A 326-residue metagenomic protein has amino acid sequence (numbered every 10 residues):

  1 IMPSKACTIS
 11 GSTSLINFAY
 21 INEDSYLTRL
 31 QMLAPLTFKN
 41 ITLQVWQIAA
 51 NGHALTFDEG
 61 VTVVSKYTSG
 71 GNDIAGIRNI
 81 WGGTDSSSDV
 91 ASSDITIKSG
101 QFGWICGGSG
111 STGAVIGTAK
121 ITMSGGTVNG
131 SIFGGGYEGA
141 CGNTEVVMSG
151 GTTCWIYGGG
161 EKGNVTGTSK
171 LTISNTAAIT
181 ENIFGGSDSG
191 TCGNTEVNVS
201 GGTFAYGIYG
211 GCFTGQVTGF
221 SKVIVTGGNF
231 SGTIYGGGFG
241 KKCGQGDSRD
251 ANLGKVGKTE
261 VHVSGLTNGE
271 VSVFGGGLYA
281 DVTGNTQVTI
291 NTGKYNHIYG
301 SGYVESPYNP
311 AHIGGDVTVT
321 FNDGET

Functional and structural regions predicted by a protein language model:
I1-G11, Y299-G300, T326: Short intrinsically disordered, low-complexity coil segments enriched in acidic
M2-T8, I16-G60, N72-D73, G82 (+1 more regions): Extracellular beta-strand-rich solenoid/capping regions of secreted or surface-exposed proteins that bind or remodel
T8-G11, T37-N40, L55-I74, V90-K98 (+13 more regions): All-beta strand scaffolds that present successive hydrophobic residues in beta-strands
Y20-N22, L43, N51, S169 (+5 more regions): Generic detector of ordered, mature protein regions
Q44-W46, I80-D89, W104-I116, S131-C141 (+6 more regions): Glycine-centered low-complexity coil/loop motifs and glycine-rich tracts, especially the flexible linkers
